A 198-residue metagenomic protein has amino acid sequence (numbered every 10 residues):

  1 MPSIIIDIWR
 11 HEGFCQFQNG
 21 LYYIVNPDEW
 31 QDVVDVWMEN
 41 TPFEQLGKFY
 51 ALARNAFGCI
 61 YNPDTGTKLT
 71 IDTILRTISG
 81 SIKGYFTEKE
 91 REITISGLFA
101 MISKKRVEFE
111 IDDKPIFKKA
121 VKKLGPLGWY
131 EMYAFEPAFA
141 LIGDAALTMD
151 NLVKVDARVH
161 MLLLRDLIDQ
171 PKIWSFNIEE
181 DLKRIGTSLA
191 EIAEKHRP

Functional and structural regions predicted by a protein language model:
M1-T70, F135-P198: A surface-exposed partner-binding patch
L69-D112: Compact, glycine/acidic-enriched structural inserts
I95-D169: An amphipathic alpha-helical core segment
